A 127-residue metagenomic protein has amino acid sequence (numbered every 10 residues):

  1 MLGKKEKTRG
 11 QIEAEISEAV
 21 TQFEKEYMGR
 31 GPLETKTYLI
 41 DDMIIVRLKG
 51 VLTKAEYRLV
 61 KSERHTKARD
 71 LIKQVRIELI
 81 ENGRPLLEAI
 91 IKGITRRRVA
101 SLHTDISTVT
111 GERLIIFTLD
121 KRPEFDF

Functional and structural regions predicted by a protein language model:
M1-F127: Interaction-mediating elements
